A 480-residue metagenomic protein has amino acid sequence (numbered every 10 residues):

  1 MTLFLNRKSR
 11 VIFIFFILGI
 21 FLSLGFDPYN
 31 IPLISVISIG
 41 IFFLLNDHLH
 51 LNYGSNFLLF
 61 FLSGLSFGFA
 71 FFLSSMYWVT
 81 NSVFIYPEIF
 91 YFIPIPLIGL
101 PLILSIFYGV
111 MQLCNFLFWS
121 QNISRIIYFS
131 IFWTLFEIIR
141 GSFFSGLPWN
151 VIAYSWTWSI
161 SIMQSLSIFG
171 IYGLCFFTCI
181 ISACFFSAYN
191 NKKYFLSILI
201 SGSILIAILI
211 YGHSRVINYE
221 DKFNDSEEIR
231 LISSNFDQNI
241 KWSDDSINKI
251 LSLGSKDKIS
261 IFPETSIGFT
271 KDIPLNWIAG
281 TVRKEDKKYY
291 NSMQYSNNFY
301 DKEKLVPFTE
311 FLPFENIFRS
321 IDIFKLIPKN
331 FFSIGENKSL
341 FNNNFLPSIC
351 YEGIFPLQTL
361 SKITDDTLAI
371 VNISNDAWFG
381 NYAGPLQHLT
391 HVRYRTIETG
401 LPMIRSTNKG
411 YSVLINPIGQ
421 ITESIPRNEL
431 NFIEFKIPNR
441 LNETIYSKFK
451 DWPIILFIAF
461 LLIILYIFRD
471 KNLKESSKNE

Functional and structural regions predicted by a protein language model:
T2-I217, N381, R395, T407-K409 (+2 more regions): Membrane-embedded alpha-helical bundles of multi-pass enzymes that act on lipidic or dolichyl-linked glycan substrates
S214-W452: Soluble catalytic domains of enzymes that build or remodel membrane lipids, polysaccharides, and related
